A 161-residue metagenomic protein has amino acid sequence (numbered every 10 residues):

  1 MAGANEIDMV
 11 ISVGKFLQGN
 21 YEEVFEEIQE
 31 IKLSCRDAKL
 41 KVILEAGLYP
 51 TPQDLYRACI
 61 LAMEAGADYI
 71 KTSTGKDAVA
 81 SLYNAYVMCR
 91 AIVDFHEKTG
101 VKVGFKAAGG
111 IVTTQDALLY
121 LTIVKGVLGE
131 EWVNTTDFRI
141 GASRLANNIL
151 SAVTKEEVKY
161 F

Functional and structural regions predicted by a protein language model:
M1-F105, T114-S143, V153-F161: Alpha/beta enzyme core
A108: Terminal helix/beta-alpha structural elements that buttress the NAD(P)+-binding lobe
I111: Short donor-sugar binding/catalytic loops of nucleotide-sugar-dependent glycosyltransferases, especially enzymes
L145-I149: Short C-terminal tail/terminal secondary-structure segment of NAD(P)H-dependent dehydrogenase/reductase domains
